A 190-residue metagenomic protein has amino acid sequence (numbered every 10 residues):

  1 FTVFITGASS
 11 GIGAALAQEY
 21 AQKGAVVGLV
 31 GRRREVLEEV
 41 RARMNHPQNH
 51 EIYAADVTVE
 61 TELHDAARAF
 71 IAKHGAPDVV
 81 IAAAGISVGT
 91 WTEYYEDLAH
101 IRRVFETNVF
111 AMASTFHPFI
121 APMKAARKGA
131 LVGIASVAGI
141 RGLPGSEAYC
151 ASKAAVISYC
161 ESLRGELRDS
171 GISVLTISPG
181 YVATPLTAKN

Functional and structural regions predicted by a protein language model:
S9-S10: Conserved glycine-rich cofactor-binding loop
K23-V40: Conserved glycine-rich Rossmann-like NAD(P)H-binding loop of the short-chain dehydrogenase/reductase
M44-T61: Rossmann-fold cofactor-recognition segment
I86, D97-A113, K128, V132 (+1 more regions): Catalytic Tyr-X3-Lys loop
E93, L143-E147, N190: Active-site loop immediately N-terminal to the catalytic Tyr-X3-Lys motif of short-chain dehydrogenase/reductase
F116, S152: Active-site helix of classical SDR
S136: Residue(s) in the substrate-gating loop at a strand-loop-helix junction that position the organic substrate next
R164-N190: SDR active-site lid
